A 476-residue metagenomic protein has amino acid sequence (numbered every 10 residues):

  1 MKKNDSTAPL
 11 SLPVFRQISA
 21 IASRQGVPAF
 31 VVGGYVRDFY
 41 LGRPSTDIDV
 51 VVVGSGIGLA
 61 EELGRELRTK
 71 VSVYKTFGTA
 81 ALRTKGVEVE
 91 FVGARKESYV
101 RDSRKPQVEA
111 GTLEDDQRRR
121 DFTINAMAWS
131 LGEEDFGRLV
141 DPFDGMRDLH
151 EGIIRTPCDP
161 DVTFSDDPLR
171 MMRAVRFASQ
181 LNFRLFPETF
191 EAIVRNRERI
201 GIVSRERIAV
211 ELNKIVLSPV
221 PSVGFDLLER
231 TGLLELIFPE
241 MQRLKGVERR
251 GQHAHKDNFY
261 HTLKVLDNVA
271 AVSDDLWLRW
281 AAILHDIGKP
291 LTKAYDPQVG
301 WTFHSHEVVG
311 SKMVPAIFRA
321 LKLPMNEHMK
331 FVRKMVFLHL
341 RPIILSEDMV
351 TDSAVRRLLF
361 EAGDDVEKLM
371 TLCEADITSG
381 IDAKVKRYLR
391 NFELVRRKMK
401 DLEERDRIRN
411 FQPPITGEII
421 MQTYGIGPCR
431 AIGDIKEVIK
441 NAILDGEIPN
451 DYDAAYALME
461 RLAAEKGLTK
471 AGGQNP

Functional and structural regions predicted by a protein language model:
M1-P476: Catalytic cores of the polymerase beta-like nucleotidyltransferase superfamily and closely associated nucleotide
